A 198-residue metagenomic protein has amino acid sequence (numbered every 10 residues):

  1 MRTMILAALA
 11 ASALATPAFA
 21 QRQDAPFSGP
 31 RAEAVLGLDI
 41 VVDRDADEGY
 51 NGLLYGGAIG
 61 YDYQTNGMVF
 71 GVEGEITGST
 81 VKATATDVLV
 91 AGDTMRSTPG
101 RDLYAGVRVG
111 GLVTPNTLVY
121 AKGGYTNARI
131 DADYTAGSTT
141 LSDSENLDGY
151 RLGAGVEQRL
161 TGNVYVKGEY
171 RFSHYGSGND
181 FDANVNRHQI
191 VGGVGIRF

Functional and structural regions predicted by a protein language model:
R2-I5, L9, P17-F198: Gram-negative outer-membrane beta-barrel domains
